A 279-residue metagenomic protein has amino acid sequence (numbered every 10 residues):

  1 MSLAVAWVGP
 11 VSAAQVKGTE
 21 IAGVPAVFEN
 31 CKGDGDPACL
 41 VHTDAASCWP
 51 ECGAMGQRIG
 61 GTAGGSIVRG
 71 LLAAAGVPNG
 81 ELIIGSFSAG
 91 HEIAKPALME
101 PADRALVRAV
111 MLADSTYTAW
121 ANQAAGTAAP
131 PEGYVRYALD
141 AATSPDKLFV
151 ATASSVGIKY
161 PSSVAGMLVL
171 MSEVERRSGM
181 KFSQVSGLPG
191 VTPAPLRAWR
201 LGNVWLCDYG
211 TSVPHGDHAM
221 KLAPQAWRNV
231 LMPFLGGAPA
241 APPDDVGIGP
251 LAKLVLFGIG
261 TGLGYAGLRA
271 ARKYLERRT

Functional and structural regions predicted by a protein language model:
M1-A4, A13, A240-I248, E276-T279: Intrinsically disordered, highly charged
A6-G76: Active-site machinery of serine-nucleophile hydrolases
P78-S88: Alpha/beta-hydrolase fold nucleophile elbow
S86-P96: Glycine-rich nucleophile elbow surrounding the catalytic serine of serine-hydrolase chemistry
P96-V107: Conserved hydrolase catalytic core segment
A109-M220: The feature captures the conserved acid-bearing segment of alpha/beta-hydrolase catalytic domains
P242-G260: Membrane-penetrating hydrophobic segments
I248-L251, G262-T279: Short hydrophobic alpha-helical membrane-entry/anchor segments
